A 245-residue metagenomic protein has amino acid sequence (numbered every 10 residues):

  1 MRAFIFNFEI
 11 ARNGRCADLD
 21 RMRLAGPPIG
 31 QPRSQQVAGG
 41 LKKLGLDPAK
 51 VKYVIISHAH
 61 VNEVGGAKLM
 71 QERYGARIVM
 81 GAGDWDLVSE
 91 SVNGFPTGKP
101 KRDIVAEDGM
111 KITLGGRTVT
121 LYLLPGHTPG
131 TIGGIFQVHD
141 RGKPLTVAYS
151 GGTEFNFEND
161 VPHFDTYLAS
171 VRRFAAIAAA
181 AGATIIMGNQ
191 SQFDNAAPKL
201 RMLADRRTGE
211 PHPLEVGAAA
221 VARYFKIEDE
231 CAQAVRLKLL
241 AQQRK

Functional and structural regions predicted by a protein language model:
M1, E9, A17-D18, V37 (+6 more regions): Extracytoplasmic low-complexity repetitive segments enriched in small/polar residues
M1-L44, G133-F155: Conserved beta-strand hairpin/beta-sheet module of binuclear metal-dependent hydrolase folds, prominently
M1-R2, P48-K50, A82-G130, G151-G152 (+1 more regions): Metallo-beta-lactamase
M22, P48-K52, Y74-R77, R117-T120 (+2 more regions): Loop/turn elements at helix/coil->beta-strand transitions in domains of secreted/extracellular proteins
G26-P28, K52-A59, I78-G81, L123-G126 (+2 more regions): Active-site neighborhood of phospho(di)ester-bond hydrolases with catalytic His/Asp-centered motifs
P32-R33, K42-K111, A204-R206, E210 (+2 more regions): Active-site HxH/HxHxD metal-binding segment of metal-dependent hydrolases
R33, A59-G65, W85-V88, P129-I132 (+3 more regions): Active-site environment of divalent metal-dependent phosphoester hydrolases
R141, G152-K245: Accessory terminal helices/loops
